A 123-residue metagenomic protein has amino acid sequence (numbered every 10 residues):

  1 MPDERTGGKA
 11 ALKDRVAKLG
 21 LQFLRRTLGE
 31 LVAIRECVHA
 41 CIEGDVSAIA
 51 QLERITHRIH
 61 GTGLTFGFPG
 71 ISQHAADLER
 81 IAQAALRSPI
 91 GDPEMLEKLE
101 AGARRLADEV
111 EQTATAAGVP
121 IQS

Functional and structural regions predicted by a protein language model:
P2-K13, A17-R35, R87-S123: Amphipathic, coiled-coil-like alpha-helical segments
T6-A11, H39, A50-R54, A84: Short, charged/polar, low-complexity loop and linker segments that flank or interrupt alpha-helical bundles
R15-F23, I42-E43, T62-P69: A ubiquitous short alpha-helical element
L31, C37, H74-A76: Amphipathic alpha-helical interaction segments
A33-A50: Helix-loop segments that flank and shape redox-cofactor active sites
V46-A84: Extended, amphipathic alpha-helices with heptad-repeat/coiled-coil or helix-bundle character that serve as
